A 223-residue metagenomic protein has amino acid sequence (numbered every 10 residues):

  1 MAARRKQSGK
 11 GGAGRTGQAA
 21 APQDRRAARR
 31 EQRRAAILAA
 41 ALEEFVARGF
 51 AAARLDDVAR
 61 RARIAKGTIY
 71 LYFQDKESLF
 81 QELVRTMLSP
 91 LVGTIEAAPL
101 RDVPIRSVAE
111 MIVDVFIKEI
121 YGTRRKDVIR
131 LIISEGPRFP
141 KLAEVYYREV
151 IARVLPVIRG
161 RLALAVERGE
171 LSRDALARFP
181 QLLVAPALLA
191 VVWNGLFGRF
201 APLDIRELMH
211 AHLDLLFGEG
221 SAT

Functional and structural regions predicted by a protein language model:
M1-R48, A52-I64, Y72-S78: Basic, helix-initiating cap at the start of DNA-binding domains
Q32, A36-E43, A47, R61 (+5 more regions): Alpha-helical structural segments
A53, L79, R124-V128, K141 (+3 more regions): Alpha-helix N-cap and coil->helix boundary residues
G67: Key DNA-contact positions within bacterial/archaeal DNA-binding proteins
E77, L88, P137-P140, V154-L155 (+1 more regions): Short alpha-helix boundary/capping elements
I120-R148, V192-L196: Amphipathic alpha-helical segments used for helix-helix packing
E144, V166-D214: Hydrophobic/aromatic-rich alpha-helical bundle segments in the mid-to-C-terminal region
E219-T223: C-terminal effector-binding regulatory domain of bacterial HTH transcription factors
